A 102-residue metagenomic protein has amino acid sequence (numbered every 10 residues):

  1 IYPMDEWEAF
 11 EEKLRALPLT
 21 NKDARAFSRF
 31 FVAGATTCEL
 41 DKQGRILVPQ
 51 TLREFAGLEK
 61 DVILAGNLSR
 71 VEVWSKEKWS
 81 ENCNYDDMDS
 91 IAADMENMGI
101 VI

Functional and structural regions predicted by a protein language model:
I1-T37, K42, T51-I102: Flexible "stalk/tail and boundary" regions
